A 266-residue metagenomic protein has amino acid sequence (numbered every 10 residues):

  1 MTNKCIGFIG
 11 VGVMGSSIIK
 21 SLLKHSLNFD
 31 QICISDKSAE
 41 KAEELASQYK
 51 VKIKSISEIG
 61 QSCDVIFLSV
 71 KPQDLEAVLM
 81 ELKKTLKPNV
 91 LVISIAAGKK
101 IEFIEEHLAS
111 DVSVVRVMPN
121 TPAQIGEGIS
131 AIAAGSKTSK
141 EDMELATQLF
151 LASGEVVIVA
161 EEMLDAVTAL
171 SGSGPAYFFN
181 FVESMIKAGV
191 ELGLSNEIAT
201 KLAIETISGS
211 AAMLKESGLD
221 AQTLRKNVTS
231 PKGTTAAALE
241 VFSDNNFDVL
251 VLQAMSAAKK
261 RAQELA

Functional and structural regions predicted by a protein language model:
M1-Q61, E127, V190-E191: NAD(P)+-binding Rossmann beta1-loop-alpha1 motif at the extreme N-terminus of oxidoreductases
T2, I204-A266: NAD(P)-dependent Rossmann-like dehydrogenase/reductase catalytic/cofactor-binding core
F29-I32, P88-V90, V112, E197: Short acidic capping loops at alpha-helix termini that bridge into adjacent secondary structure
I32, A42, L75, S195-L202 (+2 more regions): Small-residue helix-packing motif on alpha-helices
A39, Y49, E58-I132: Rossmann-like NAD(P)(H) cofactor-binding subdomain of soluble oxidoreductases
F103-S113, I129-V167, F179-E216, R261: Internal alpha-helical scaffold of NAD(P)-dependent oxidoreductase catalytic cores
V114-V115, L164-A169, A221-K226: Short pre-catalytic strand/loop immediately N-terminal to key active-site residues, enriched for Gly-Thr
